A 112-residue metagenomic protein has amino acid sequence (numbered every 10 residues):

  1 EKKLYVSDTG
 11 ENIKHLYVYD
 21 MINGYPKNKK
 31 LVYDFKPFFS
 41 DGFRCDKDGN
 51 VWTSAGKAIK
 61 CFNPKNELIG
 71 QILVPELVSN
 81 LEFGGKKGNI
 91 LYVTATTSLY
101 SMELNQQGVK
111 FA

Functional and structural regions predicted by a protein language model:
E1-L4, D34-G56, P75-N89, T96: Beta-rich, blade/repeat-based domains predominating in secreted/periplasmic proteins but also intracellular
T9-K14: Short, solvent-exposed loop/turn segments at conserved positions within beta-propeller repeat blades
H15-Y17, K60, Y100: WD40 beta-propeller blade core
Y17-V18, E67: Noncatalytic, solvent-exposed loop/strand surfaces of beta-propeller-type extracellular/periplasmic domains
N23-K30, E67-G70, Q107-A112: Beta-strand initiation motifs
V32-D34, C61, I69: Local beta-strand/beta-hairpin segments that build beta-sheet-rich folds
V93-A112: Flexible, glycine-rich linker and terminal segments associated with outer-membrane beta-barrel/transport systems
